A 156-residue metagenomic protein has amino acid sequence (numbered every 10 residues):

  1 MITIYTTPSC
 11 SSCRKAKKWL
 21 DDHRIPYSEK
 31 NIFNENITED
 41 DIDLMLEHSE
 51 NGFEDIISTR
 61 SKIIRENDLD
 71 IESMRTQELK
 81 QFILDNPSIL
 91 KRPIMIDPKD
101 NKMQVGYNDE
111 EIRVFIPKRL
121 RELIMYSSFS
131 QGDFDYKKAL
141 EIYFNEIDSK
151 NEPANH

Functional and structural regions predicted by a protein language model:
M1-I2, N86: Immediate flanking context of iron-sulfur cluster ligation sites
T3-T6, S12-S73: Structural alpha/beta surface segment adjacent to cysteine/selenocysteine redox centers across thiol/disulfide enzymes
I37-E39, F82, N101: Short secondary-structure boundary/hinge segments and terminal tails
S61-I94: Mid-chain, well-packed structural core segment of small domains
L84-H156: Non-globular targeting/processing and membrane-anchoring segments
